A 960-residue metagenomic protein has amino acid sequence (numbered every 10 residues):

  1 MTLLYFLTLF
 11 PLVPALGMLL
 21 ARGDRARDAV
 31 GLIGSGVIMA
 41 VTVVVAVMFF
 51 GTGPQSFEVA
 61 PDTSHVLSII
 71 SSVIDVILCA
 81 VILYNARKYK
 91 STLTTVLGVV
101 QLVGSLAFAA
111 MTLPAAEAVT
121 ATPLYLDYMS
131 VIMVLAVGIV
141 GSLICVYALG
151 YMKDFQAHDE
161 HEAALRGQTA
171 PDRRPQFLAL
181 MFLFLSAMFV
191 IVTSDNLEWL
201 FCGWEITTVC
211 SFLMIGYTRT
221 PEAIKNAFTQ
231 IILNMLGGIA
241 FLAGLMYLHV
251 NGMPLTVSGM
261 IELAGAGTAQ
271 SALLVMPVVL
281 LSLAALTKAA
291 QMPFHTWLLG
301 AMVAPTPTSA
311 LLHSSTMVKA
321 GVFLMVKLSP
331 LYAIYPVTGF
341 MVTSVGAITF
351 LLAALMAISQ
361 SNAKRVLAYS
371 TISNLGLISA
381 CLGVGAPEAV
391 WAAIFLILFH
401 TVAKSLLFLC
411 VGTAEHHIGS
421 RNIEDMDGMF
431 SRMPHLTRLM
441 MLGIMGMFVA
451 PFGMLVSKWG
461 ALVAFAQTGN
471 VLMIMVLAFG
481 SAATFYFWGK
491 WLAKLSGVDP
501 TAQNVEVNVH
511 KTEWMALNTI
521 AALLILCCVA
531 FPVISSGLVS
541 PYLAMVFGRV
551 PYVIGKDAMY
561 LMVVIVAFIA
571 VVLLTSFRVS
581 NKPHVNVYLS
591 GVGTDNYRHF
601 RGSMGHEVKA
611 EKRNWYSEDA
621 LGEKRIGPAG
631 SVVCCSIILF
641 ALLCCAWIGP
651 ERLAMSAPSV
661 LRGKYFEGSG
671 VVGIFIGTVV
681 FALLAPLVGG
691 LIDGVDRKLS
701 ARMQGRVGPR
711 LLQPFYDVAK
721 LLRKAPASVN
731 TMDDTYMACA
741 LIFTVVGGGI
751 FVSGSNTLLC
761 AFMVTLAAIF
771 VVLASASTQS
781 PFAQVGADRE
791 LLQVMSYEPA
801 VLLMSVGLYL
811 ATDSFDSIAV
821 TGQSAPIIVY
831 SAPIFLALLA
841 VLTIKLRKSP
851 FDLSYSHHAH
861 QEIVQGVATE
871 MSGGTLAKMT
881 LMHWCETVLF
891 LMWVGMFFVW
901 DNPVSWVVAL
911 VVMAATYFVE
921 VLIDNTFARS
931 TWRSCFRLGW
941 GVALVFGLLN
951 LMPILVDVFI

Functional and structural regions predicted by a protein language model:
M1-F10, D62-D75, Y128-V137, E198-C210 (+5 more regions): Structural signature of hydrophobic alpha-helical transmembrane segments
T2-Y5, L16-A179, P254, S258-T268 (+6 more regions): Transmembrane helix-loop-helix hairpins at membrane boundaries of multipass inner-membrane proteins
L3-L20, L32-V47, S68-R87, V100-A115 (+14 more regions): Central hydrophobic cores of alpha-helical transmembrane segments in multi-pass inner-membrane proteins across all
T52-T63, A118, T256-A266, G460-A464 (+4 more regions): Membrane-interfacial helical/loop segments at transmembrane boundaries in membrane proteins
L143-H161, G167-L200, C210-V509, V746 (+7 more regions): Hydrophobic transmembrane alpha-helices and their helix-loop junctions in integral membrane proteins
E160-E162, V505, T512-C527, L538-Y665 (+4 more regions): Membrane-interface and transmembrane segments of multi-pass membrane proteins
K225, I232-L233, W615-C635, E920-L948: Interfacial loop-to-transmembrane junctions
G663-I960: Selective transmembrane helix interface/packing segments
